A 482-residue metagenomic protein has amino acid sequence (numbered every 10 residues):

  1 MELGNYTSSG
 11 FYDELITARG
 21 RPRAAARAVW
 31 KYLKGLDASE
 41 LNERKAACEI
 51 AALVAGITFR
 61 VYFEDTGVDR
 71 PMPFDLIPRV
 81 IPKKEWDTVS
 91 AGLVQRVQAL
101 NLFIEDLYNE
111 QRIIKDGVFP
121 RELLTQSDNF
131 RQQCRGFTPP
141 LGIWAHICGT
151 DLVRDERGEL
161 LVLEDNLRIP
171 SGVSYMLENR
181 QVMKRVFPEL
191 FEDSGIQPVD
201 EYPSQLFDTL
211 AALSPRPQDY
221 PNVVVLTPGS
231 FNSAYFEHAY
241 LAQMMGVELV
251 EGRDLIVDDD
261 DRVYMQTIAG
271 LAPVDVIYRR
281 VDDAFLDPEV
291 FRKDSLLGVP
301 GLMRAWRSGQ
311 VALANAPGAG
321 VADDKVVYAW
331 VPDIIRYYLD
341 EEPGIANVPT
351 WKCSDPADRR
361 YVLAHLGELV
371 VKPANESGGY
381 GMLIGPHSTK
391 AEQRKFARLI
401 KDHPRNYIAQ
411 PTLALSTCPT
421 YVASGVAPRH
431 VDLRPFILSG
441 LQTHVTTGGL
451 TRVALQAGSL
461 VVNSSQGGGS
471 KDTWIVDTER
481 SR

Functional and structural regions predicted by a protein language model:
M1-R482: Preference for protein termini
